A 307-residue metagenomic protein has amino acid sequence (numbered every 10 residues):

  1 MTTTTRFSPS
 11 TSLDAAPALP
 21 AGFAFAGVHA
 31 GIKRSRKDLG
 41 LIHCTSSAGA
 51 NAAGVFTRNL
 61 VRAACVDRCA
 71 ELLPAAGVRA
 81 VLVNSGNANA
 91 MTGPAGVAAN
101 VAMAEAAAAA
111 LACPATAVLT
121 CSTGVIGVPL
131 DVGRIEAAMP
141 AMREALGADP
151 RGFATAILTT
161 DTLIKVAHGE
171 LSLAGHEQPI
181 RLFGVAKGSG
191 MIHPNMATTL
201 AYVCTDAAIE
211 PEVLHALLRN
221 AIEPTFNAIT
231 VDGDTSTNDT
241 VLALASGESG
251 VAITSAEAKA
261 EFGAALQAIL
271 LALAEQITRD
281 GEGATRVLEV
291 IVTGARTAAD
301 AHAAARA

Functional and structural regions predicted by a protein language model:
M1-T57, V61: N-terminal amphipathic/basic leader segments beginning at the initiator methionine
L39-T45, A70, L82, G169-G175 (+4 more regions): Short beta-strand elements
I42-N100, A110, L119-C121, M191-L214: Glycine-rich phosphate/pyrophosphate-binding loop regions near the starts of catalytic domains
V61-L72, V97-L111, H215-A228, A265-A274: Short, well-ordered amphipathic alpha-helical segments that serve as non-catalytic structural scaffolds within diverse
V81, S85-P94, T116-I135, T230-A252: Short, surface-exposed loop/turn segments at secondary-structure boundaries that line and modulate
V101-A102, A106-F226, S236: Glycine-rich, mobile lid/loop segments that gate access to catalytic sites or pores
E210-L273: Acidic, glycine-rich loop-and-beta core segments that form the ion-binding/anion-interacting portion of active sites
S246-A307: A glycine- and small/hydrophobic-rich beta-loop-beta segment that serves as a flexible "lid/hinge" or phosphate-binding
